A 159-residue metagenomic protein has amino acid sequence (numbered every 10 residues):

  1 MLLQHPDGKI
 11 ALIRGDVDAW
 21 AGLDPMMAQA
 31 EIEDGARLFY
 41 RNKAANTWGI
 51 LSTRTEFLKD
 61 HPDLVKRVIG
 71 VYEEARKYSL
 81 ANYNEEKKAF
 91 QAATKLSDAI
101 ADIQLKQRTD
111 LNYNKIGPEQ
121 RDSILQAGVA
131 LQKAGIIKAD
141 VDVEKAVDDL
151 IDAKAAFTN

Functional and structural regions predicted by a protein language model:
M1-Q4: Short beta-strand-to-loop elements that line the ligand-binding cleft of bilobed periplasmic-binding protein-like
P6-A93: Pocket-lining segment of extracytoplasmic ligand-binding domains
A30, T47-G49, R108-T109, V147-I151: Short secondary-structure boundary/hinge segments and terminal tails
R41, A101, V141-D142: Residue-level detector of family-conserved "landmark" positions at structurally sensitive sites
R54, S97-D98, G117-E119, D142 (+2 more regions): Alpha-helix initiation/capping motif
K59-K138: Secondary-structure end/capping motifs
V129-N159: Conserved C-terminal helix/tail region of periplasmic/extracytoplasmic solute-binding proteins
